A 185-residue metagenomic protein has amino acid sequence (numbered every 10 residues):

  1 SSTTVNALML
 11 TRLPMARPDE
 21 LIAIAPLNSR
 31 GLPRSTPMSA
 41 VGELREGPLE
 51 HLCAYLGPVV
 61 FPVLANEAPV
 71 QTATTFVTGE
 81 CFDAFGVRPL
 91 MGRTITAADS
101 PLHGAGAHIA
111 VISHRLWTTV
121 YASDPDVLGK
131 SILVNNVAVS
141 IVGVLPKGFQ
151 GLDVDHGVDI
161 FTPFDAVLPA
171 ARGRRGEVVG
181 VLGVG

Functional and structural regions predicted by a protein language model:
S1-E20, L27, M38: Alpha-helical transmembrane segments
N6, L10, V41-R45, T118: Solvent-exposed, non-membrane alpha-helical residues enriched in polar/charged side chains
P14-P18, L27-G31, A68, L102-H103 (+1 more regions): Membrane-helix entry/capping segments
E20, L49-H51, V139: Loop/turn elements at helix/coil->beta-strand transitions in domains of secreted/extracellular proteins
I24-P26, S39-T96: Short amphipathic beta-strand/extended segments in non-transmembrane regions
L27-L32, N66-A68, P146-G148, G185: Structural beta->alpha junctions
P33-A40, D99: Short, polar loop/linker segments at the starts of domains and inter-domain junctions
V60, A73-A98, H103, A107-G185: Mid-to-C-terminal secondary-structure elements that act as membrane-proximal/extracytoplasmic interface segments
